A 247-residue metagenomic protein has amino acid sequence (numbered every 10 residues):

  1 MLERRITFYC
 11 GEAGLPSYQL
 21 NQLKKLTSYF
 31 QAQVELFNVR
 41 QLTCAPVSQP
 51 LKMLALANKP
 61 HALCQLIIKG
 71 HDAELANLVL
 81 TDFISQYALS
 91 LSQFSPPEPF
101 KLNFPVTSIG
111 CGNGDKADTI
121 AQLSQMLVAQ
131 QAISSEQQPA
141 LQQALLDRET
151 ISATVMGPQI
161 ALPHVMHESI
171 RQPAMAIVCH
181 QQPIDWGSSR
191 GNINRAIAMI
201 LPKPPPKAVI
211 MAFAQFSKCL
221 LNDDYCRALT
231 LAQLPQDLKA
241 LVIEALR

Functional and structural regions predicted by a protein language model:
M1-R247: Cytosolic covalent-transfer regions centered on His/Cys nucleophiles that carry phosphoryl or persulfide groups
